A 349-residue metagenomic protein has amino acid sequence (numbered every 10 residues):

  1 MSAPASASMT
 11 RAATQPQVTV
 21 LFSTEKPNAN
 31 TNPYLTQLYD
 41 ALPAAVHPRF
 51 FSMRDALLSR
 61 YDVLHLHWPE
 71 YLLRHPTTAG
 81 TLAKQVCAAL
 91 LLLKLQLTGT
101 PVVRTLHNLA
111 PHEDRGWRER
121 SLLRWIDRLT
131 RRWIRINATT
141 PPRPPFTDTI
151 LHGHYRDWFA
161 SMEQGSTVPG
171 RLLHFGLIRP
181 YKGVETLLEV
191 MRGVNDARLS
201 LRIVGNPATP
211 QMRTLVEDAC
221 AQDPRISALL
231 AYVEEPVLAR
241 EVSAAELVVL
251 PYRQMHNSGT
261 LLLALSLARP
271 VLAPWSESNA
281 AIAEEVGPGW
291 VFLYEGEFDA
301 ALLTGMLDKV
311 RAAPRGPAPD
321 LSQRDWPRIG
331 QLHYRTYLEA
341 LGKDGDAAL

Functional and structural regions predicted by a protein language model:
D127-A160: Donor nucleotide-sugar binding/catalytic pocket of nucleotide-sugar-dependent glycosyltransferases
G165-K182, L188-G193, L201-V204: Conserved donor-binding/catalytic core segment of Leloir-type glycosyltransferases
S200-T214, A231: Glycosyltransferase donor-sugar binding loop
T214-A239, V286-G287: Nucleotide-activated donor-binding/catalytic signature segment of Leloir-type glycosyltransferases, i.e., the conserved
V233-A245, L262, S266: Short acidic alpha-helix that forms the nucleotide-activated donor recognition element in Leloir-type transferases
R240-H256, R269: Acidic donor-binding loop of glycosyltransferase active sites
A280-K309: Change "using UDP/GDP/dTDP sugars" to "using nucleotide sugars
F298-A301, R311-G345: A charged, aromatic-enriched C-terminal amphipathic alpha-helix characteristic of glycosyltransferases across folds
